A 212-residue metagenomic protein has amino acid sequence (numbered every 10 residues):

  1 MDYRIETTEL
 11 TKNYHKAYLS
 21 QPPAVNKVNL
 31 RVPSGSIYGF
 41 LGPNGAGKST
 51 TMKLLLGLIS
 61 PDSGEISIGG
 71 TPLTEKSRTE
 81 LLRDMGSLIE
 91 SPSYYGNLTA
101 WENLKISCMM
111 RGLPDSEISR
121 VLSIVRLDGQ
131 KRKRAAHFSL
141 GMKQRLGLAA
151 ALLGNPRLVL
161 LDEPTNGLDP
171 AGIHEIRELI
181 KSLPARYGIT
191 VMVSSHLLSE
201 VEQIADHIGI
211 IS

Functional and structural regions predicted by a protein language model:
D2-T7, K12-V193, L198-S212: ABC transporter nucleotide-binding domains
